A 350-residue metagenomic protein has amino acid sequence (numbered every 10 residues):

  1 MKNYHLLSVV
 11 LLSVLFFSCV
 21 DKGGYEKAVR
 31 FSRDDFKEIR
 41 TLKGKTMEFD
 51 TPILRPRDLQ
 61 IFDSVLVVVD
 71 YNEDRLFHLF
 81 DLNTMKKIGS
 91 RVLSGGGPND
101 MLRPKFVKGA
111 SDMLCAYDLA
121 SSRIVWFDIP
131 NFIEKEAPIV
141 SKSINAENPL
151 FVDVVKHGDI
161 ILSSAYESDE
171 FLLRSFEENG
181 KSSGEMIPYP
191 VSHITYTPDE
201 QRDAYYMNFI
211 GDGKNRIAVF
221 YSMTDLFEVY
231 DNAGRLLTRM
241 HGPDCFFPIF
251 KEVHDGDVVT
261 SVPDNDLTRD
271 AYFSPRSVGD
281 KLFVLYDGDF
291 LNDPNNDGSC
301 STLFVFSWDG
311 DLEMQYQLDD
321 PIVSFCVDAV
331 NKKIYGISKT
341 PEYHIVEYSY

Functional and structural regions predicted by a protein language model:
F16-S18: C-terminal motif of bacterial Sec signal peptides marking the signal peptidase cleavage site
A28-I53, T260, D311: A short helix->beta-strand "capping" segment at the edge of beta-propeller domains
K45-L76, F273-F290: Beta-strand-rich domains and repeat architectures in extracellular enzymes and scaffolds, especially beta-propellers
R57-Q60, K105-A110, V152-H157, E200-K214 (+3 more regions): Structural signature of eukaryotic scaffold interfaces centered on beta-propeller domains
K86-M113, L119-A120, K142-I144, T195-P198 (+1 more regions): Blade-loop segments of beta-propeller domains
N99, F246-F250, H254, W308-A329: Conserved blade-ending motifs and adjacent loop-strand segments that build the rim/top face of beta-propeller domains
R174-E177, G298-G310: Beta-propeller blade signature
P263-V305: Loop/turn-rich, solvent-exposed surfaces of beta-rich toroidal or solenoidal domains
